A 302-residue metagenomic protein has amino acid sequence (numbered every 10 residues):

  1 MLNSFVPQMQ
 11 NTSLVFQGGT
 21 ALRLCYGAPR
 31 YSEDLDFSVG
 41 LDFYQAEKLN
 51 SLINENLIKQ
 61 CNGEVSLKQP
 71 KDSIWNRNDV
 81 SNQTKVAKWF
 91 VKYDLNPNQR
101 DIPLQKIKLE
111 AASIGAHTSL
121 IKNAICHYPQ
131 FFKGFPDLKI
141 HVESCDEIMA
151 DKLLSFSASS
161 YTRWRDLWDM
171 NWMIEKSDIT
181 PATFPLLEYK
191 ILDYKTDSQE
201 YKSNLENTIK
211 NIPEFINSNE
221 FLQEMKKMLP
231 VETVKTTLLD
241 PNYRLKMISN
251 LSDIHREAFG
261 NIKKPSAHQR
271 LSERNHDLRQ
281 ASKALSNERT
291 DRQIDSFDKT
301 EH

Functional and structural regions predicted by a protein language model:
M1-V15, C25-A28, G40-H302: Structured mid-to-C-terminal alpha-helical surface segments
Q17-T20: Glycine-rich beta-strand-to-loop/alpha-helix junction loops that act as flexible
Y31-S32: Anion-coordinating catalytic cores for phosphoryl-, nucleotidyl-, and glycosidic chemistry
F37: Structural signature of FAD isoalloxazine-binding scaffolds in flavoprotein oxidoreductases
